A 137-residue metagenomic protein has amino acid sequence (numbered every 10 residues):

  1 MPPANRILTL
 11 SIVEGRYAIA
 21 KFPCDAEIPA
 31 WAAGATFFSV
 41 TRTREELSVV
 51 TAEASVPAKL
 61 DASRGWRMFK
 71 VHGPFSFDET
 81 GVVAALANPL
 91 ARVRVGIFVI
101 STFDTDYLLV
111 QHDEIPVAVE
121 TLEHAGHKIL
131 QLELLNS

Functional and structural regions predicted by a protein language model:
M1-V93, V117-S137: Regulatory modules associated with amino-acid/nitrogen control
E46-T51, T105-Q111: A generic structural motif
V93-L108, E114, L132-S137: A cross-kingdom feature marking solvent-exposed beta-strand/loop segments within repeated, beta-rich binding/scaffold
